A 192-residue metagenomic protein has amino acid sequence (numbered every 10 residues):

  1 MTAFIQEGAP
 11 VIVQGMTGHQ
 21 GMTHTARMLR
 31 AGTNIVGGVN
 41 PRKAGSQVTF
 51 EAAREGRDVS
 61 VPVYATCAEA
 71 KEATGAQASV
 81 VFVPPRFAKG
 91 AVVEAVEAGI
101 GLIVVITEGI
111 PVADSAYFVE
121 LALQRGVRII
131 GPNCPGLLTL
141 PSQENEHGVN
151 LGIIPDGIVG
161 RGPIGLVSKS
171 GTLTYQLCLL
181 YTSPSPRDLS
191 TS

Functional and structural regions predicted by a protein language model:
V13, G37-N40, V105, R128-N133 (+2 more regions): General beta-strand structural signal in soluble alpha/beta enzymes
A31-R54: NAD(P)-binding Rossmann-fold cofactor-contacting core
A68-G90: Rossmann-like NAD(P)-binding element
F87-I106: Rossmann-fold NAD(P) dinucleotide-binding segment
G109-G126: Rossmann-fold NAD(P)-binding glycine/threonine-rich loop
G131-G160: Phosphate-binding beta-alpha-beta segment of Rossmann-like dinucleotide-binding domains, i.e., the NAD(P)
Y181-S192: Single conserved hydrophobic/aromatic residue that forms the stacking wall/gate of nucleotide- or nucleobase-binding
